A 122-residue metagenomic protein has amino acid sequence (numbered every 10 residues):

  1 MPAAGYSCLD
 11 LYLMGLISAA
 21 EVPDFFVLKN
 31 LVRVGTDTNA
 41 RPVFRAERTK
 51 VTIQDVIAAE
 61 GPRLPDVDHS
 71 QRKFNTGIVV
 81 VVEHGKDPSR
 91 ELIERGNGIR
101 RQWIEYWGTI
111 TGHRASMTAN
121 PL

Functional and structural regions predicted by a protein language model:
M1-L122: Replace "(M1/M4/M9/M12/WLM)" with "(e.g., M1/M4/M8/M9/M12/M26/WLM)" and add "not limited to" to clarify scope
